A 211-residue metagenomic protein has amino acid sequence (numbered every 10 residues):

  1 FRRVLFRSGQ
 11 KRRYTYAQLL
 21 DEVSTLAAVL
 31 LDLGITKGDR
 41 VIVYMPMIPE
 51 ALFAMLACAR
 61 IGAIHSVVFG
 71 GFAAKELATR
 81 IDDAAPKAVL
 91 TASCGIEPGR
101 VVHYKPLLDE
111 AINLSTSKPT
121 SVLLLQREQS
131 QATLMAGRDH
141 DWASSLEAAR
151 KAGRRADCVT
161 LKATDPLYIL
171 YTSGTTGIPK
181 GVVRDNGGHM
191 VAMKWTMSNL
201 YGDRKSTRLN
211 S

Functional and structural regions predicted by a protein language model:
F1-L5, L209-S211: Short, small-residue-biased leader/transition segments that mark boundaries at the very start of proteins
R3-L56, A73-A78, R138-E147, T160 (+1 more regions): Conserved AMP-binding/adenylate-forming core of the ANL superfamily
L31, P49-F69, E76-A78, L167 (+1 more regions): Hydrophobic alpha-helical segments in the ANL/AMP-binding
V41, G62, T175: Conserved G/P- and acidic residue-centered "switch" motifs that form tight phosphate/ATP-binding loops in soluble
M45-I48, F69, R208-S211: Conserved AMP-binding
L56, R60-E147: Structural core segment of the AMP-binding/adenylate-forming
A63-S66, D82-S93, L167-L170, G181-S211: AMP-binding/adenylate-forming
V122-L125, Q129, M135-Y171, I178 (+3 more regions): Conserved pre-ATP/AMP-binding loop-to-beta segment of ANL
